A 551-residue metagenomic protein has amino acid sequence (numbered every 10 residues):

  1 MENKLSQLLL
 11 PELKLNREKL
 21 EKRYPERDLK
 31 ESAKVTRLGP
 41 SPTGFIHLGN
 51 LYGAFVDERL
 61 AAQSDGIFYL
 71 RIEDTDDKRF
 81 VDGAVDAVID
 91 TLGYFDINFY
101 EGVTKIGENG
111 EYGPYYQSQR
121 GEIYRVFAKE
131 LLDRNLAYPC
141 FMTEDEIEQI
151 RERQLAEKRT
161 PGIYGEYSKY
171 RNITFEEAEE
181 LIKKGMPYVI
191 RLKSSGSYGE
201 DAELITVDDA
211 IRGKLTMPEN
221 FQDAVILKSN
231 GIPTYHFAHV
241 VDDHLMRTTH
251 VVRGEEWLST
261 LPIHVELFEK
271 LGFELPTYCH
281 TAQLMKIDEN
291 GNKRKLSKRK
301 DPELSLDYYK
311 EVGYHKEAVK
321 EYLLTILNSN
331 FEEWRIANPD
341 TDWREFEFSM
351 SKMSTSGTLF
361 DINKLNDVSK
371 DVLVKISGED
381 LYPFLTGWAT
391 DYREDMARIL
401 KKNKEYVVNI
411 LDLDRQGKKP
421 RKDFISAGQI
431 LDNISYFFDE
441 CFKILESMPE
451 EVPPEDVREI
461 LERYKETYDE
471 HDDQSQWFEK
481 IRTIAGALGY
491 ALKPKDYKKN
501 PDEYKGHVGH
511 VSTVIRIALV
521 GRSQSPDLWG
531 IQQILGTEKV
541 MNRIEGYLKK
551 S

Functional and structural regions predicted by a protein language model:
E2-A156, S259-L267, L271-F273, A318: N-terminal Rossmann-like or analogous alpha/beta NTP/dinucleotide-binding catalytic cores that position adenine
S32-R37, Y69, P302, D342-S349 (+2 more regions): Short amphipathic alpha-helical segments and their helix-coil junctions
T36-T43, Y69-D74, L245-V251, E303-S305 (+3 more regions): Glycine- and acidic
D57, V88, L131, N135 (+8 more regions): Residue-level signal for inorganic ion chemistry
F80, R120-I123, E311, G357 (+1 more regions): Secondary-structure capping and boundary motifs in well-ordered enzyme cores
E122, L271-E451, V520-S551: Catalytic adenosine-cofactor/nucleotide-binding cores of aminoacyl-tRNA synthetases and other
Y138-H280, M285-L296, S305, E462-K495: Active-site cores that bind ATP or allylic diphosphates and position pyrophosphate for catalysis
R482-L535, K539: Helix-rich, typically C-terminal accessory recognition domains appended to large enzymatic cores
